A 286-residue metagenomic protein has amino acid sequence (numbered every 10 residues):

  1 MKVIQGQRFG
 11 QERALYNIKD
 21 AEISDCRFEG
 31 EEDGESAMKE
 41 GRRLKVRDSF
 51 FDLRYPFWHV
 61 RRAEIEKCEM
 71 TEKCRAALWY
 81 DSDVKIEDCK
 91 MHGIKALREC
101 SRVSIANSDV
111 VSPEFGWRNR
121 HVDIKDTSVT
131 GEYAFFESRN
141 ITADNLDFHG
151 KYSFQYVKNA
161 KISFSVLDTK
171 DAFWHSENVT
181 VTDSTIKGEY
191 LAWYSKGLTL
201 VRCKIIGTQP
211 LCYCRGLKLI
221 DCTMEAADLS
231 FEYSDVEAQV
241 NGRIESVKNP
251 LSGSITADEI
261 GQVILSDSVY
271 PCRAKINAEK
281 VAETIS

Functional and structural regions predicted by a protein language model:
M1-S286: Long, distal/terminal scaffolding or interaction modules with repetitive or compositionally biased sequence
